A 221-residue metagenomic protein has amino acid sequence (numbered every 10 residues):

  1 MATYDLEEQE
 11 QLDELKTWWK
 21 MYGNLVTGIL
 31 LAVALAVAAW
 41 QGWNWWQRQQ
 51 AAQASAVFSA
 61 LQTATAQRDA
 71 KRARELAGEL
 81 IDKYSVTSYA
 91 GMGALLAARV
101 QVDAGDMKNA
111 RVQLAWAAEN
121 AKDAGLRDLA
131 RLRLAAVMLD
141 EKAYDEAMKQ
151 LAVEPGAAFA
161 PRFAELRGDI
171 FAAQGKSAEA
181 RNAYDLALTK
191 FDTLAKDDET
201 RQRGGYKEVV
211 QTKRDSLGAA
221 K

Functional and structural regions predicted by a protein language model:
M1-A32: N-terminal positive-inside, membrane-proximal cytosolic segments immediately preceding the first
D5, K20, A39-A56: Aromatic-capped interface at the extracytoplasmic side of an N-terminal signal-anchor transmembrane helix
Q9, A36, A51-S55, K71-R74 (+1 more regions): Amphipathic alpha-helical repeat elements characteristic of tetratricopeptide repeat
I29-G42: Membrane-anchoring helices that localize proteins to membranes
A51, S55-S59, L95, L132 (+2 more regions): TPR/TPR-like alpha-solenoid signature
A56-M92: Short extracytoplasmic
Y84, Y89, R99-K221: Soluble extracytoplasmic domains of inner/organellar membrane proteins
